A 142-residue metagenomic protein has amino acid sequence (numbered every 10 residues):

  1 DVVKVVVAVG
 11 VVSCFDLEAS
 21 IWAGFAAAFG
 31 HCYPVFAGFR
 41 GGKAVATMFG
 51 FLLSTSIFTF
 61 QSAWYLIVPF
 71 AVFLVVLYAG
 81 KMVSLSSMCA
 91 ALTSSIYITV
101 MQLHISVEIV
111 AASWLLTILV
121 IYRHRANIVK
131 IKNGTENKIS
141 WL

Functional and structural regions predicted by a protein language model:
D1-S13, A23, V68: Multi-pass membrane catalytic core of lipid/isoprenoid biosynthesis enzymes
V2-V3, C14-A19, S56-F60, V100-V110 (+1 more regions): Alpha-helical transmembrane segments and immediately membrane-proximal extracytoplasmic
V2-V6, H31-T47, V76-A90, R123-L142: Interhelical loop and helix-boundary elements at the membrane-water interface of polytopic inner-membrane proteins
V9, F36, S95, T99 (+1 more regions): Membrane-embedded alpha-helical segments of multi-pass transporters/permeases
V12-D16, A26, G30, V45-G80 (+1 more regions): Interfacial segments of multi-pass membrane proteins
Y65-P69, V83-A90, H104-L116: Loop-to-transmembrane alpha-helix initiation sites
L103-A112, V120-K130: Glycine-rich phosphate/pyrophosphate-binding loop and the adjoining helix
